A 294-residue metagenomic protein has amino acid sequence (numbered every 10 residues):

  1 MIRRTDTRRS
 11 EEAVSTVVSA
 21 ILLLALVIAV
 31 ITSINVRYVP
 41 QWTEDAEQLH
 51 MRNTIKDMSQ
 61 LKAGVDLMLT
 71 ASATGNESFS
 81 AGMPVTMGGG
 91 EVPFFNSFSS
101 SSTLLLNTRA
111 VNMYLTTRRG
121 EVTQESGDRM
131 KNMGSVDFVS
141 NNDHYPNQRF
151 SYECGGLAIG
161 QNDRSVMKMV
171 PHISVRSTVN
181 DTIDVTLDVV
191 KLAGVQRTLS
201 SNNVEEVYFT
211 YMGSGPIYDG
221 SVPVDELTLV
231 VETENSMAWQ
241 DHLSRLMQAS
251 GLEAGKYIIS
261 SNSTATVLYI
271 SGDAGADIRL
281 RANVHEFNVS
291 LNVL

Functional and structural regions predicted by a protein language model:
M1-E12: N-terminal leader/signal peptides at the extreme start of proteins
R4, N76-S78, G220: Sterically constrained small-residue positions within well-ordered secondary structures of folded domains
E12-L26: N-terminal signal-anchor/signal peptide hydrophobic helix marking the start of the first transmembrane segment
S33-V166: Beta-strand/loop motifs with alternating small/hydrophobic and polar/acidic residues, enriched in the first structured
N107-A282, S290-L294: Intrinsically disordered, low-complexity regions enriched in Pro/Ser/Thr/Gly and acidic residues
